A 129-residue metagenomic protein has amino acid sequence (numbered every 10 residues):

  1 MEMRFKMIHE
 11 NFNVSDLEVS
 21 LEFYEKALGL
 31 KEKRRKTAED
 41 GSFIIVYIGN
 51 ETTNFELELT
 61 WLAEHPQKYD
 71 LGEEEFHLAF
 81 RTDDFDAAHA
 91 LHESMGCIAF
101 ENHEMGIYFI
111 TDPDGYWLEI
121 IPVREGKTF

Functional and structural regions predicted by a protein language model:
M1-L21, E75-L78, R124-F129: N-terminal beta-strand motif that seeds the catalytic metal site of vicinal oxygen chelate
E2-M3, K33-K36, Y47, H89-F129: Vicinal oxygen chelate
R4, N11-N54, F109: Core segments of cupin and vicinal oxygen chelate
F23, F85-L91: Short amphipathic alpha-helices within nucleic acid-binding modules
E51-F55, E64-P66, D84-D86: Short, charged/polar surface micro-motifs in flexible loops or helix N-caps
T52-L57, G115-L118: Short, charged/polar, Gly/Pro-enriched secondary-structure boundary elements
W61-H65, P122-E125: Acetyl-CoA-dependent GNAT
L71-E74, L78-D86: Mid-chain, well-packed structural core segment of small domains
